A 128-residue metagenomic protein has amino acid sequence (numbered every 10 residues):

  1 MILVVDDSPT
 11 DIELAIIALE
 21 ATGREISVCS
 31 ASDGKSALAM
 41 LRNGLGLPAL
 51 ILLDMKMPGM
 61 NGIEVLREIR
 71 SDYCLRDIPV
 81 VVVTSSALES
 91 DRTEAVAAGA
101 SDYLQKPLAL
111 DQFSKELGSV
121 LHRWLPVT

Functional and structural regions predicted by a protein language model:
M1-L19, I51: Conserved acidic segment of CheY-like receiver
S30-L50: Acidic, metal-coordinating helix/loop segments flanking the phosphotransfer/catalytic sites of two-component signaling
L53-D54, T84: Active-site residues of response regulator receiver
M57: Receiver (REC) domain active-site loop signature in two-component systems and cognate sites in sensor histidine kinases
D77-A87: A short, hydrophobic beta-strand element within the central beta-sheet of small alpha/beta folds
S101: Short, glycine/charged-rich "phosphate-handling" switch motifs in NTP-dependent and phosphotransfer domains
L108-V120: C-terminal output helix
